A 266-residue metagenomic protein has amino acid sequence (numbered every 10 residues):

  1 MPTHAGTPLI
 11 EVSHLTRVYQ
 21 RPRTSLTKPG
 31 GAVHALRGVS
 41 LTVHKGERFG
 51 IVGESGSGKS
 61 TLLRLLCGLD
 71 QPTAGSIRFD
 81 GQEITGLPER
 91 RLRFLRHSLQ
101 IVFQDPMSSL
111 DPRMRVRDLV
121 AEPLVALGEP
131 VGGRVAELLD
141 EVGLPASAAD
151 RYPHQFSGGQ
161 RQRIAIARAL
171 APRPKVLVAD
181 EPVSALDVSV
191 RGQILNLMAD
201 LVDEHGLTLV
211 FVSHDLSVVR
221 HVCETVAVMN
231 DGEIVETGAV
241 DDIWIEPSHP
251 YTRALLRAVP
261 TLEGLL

Functional and structural regions predicted by a protein language model:
R23-G30, I84-Q100, D118, A126 (+1 more regions): ABC ATPase NBD coupling module
C67: Helix-to-loop junction immediately C-terminal to a conserved catalytic motif
G75-E83: Conserved ABC transporter NBD signature motif
E83, G132-S147, L256-R257: Conserved ABC ATPase "signature" region
Y152-F156, Q160: Conserved ABC ATPase signature
A171-K175: A short, proline-enriched helix->beta-strand linker immediately N-terminal to the Walker B motif in ABC-type P-loop
